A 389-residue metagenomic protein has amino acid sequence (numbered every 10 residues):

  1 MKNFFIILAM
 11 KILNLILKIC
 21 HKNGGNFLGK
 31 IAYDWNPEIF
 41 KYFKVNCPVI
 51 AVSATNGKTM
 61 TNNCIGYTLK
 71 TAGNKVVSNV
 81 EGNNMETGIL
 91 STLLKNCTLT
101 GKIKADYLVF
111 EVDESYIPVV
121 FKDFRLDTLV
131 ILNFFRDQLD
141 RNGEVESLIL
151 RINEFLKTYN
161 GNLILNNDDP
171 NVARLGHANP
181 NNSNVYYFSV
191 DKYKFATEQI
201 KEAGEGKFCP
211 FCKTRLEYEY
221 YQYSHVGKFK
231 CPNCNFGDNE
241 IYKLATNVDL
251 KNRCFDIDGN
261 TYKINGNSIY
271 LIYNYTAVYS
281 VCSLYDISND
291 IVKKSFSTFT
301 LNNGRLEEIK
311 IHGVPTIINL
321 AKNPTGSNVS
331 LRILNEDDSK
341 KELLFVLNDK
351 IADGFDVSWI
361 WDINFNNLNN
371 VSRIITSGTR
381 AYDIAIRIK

Functional and structural regions predicted by a protein language model:
F4-S189, T197-I200, G204-F208: Phosphate-binding loop of NTP-binding sites
A51, V109-E111, V130, T316-I317 (+2 more regions): Structural motif
N62-T68, K243-N260: Acidic-glycine-rich active-site phosphate/pyrophosphate-binding loop
I65, L69, I89-L93, Y275-Y285 (+2 more regions): Buried hydrophobic packing segments
D123-R136, H225-N239, G266-S297: A conserved, hydrophobic alpha-helical segment in the catalytic core of large ATP/adenylate-utilizing enzymes
V190-C254, N265: Cys/His-rich short segments
F236, D249-L250, V281-I317, A321: Gly/charged, well-structured mid-domain segments that form the phosphate/adenylate-handling core of ATP-dependent
L320-K389: Active-site beta-alpha connecting loops in nucleotide-dependent enzymes
